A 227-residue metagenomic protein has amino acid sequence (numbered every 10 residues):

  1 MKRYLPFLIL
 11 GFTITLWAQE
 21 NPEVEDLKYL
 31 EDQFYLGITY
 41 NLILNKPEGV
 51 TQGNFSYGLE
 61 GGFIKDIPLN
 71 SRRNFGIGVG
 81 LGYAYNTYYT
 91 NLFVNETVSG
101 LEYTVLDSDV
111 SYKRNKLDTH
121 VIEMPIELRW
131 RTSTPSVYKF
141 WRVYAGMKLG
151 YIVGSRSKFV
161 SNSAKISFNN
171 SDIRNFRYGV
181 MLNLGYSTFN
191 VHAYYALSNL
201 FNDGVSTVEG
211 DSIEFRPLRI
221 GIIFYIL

Functional and structural regions predicted by a protein language model:
M1-K28: Cleavable N-terminal export/targeting peptides
Q19-D66, I223-L227: Short glycine/proline- and aromatic-enriched beta-strand/turn motifs that initiate or cap beta-hairpins
E20-D32, P68-F75, S133-W141: Short loop/turn motifs that connect adjacent beta-strands in outer-membrane beta-barrel proteins
E23-E25, Y29, I43, N169-L227: Predominantly the C-terminal beta-signal and adjacent terminal strand-loop region of outer-membrane beta-barrel
I38-L44, L81-Y89, W130-T132, M147-S155 (+3 more regions): Transmembrane beta-strands of outer-membrane beta-barrel pores
P47-N54, Y88-V98, Y103-T119, I152-N162 (+1 more regions): Extracellular/periplasm-exposed beta-strand and loop segments of Gram-negative cell-envelope proteins, dominated by
N54-E60, G76, T119-P125, N175-G179 (+1 more regions): Transmembrane beta-barrel architecture of outer-membrane proteins
G61-I67, L81-Y83, M124-W130, A145-L149 (+3 more regions): Residues on the lipid-exposed face of transmembrane beta-strands in outer-membrane beta-barrel proteins
